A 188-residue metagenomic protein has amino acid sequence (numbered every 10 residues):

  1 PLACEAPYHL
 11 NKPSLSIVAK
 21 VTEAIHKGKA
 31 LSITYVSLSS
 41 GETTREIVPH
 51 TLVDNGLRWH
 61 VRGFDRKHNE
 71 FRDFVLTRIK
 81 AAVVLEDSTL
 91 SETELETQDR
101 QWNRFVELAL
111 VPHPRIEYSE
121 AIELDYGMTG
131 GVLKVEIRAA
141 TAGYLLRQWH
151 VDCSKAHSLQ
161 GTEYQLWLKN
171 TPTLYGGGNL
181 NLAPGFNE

Functional and structural regions predicted by a protein language model:
P1-V36, L146-Q148, D152-L174, F186: Bulky hydrophobic/aromatic content
Y35-S40, D65-H68: Short acidic, glycine-rich loop/turn motifs
G41-T44, N69-D73, G130-V132: Short, mixed charged/polar active-site loops that provide acid/base catalysis or chelate metal/phosphate cofactors
P49-T51: Short, surface-exposed charged micro-motifs
R58-R62: Short aromatic-glycine-enriched beta-strand elements
H68-T97: Flexible linker/loop signature enriched in Pro/Ser/Thr and Pro/Gly
D99-E188: Polybasic (Lys/Arg-rich)
